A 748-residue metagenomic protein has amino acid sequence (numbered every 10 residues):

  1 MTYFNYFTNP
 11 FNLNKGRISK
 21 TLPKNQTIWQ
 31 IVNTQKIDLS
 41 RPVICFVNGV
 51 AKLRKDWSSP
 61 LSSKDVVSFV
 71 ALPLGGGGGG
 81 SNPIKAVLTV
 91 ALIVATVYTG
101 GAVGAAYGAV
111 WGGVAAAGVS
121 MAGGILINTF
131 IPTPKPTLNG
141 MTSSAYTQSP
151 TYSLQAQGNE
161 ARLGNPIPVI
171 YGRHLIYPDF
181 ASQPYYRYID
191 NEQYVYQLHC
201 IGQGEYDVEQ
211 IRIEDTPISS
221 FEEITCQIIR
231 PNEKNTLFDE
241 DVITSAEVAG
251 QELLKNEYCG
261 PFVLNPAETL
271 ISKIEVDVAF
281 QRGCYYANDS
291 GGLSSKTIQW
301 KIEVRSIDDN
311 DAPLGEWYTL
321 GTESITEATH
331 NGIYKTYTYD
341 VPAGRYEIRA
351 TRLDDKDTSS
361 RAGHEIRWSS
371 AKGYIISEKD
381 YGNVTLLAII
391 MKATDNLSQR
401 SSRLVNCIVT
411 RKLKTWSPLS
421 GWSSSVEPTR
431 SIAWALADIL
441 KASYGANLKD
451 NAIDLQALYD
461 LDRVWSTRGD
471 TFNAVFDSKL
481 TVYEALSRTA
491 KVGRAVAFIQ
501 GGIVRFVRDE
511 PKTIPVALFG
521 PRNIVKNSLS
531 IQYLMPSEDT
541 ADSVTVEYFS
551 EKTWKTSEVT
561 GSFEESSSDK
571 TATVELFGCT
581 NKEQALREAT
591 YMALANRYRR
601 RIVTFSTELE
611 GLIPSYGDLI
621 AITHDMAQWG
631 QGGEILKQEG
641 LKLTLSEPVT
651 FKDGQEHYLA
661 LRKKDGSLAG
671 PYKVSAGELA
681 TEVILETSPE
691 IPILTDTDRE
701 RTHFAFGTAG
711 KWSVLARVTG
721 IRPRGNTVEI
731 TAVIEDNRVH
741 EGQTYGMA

Functional and structural regions predicted by a protein language model:
T2-P10, R17, P23-Q35, F46-N48 (+5 more regions): Polar, S/T/G-rich
N5-K24, D653-E656, A660-R662, L668-A669: Ordered, small/hydrophobic-rich secondary-structure cores
T34-V43, T590: LysM (lysin motif) carbohydrate-binding repeats in extracellular/periplasmic proteins that recognize
D38-S40, A102, P217, A446-N447 (+1 more regions): Short coil/loop linkers at secondary-structure junctions
S68-V90, G630-G640, T644: Phosphate/pyrophosphate-recognition segments in soluble nucleotide-handling domains
G76-G112: Short hydrophobic membrane-inserting alpha-helices and related fusion/pore-forming segments
L92, T96, N128, P136-Q210 (+2 more regions): C-terminal extracytoplasmic interaction modules
